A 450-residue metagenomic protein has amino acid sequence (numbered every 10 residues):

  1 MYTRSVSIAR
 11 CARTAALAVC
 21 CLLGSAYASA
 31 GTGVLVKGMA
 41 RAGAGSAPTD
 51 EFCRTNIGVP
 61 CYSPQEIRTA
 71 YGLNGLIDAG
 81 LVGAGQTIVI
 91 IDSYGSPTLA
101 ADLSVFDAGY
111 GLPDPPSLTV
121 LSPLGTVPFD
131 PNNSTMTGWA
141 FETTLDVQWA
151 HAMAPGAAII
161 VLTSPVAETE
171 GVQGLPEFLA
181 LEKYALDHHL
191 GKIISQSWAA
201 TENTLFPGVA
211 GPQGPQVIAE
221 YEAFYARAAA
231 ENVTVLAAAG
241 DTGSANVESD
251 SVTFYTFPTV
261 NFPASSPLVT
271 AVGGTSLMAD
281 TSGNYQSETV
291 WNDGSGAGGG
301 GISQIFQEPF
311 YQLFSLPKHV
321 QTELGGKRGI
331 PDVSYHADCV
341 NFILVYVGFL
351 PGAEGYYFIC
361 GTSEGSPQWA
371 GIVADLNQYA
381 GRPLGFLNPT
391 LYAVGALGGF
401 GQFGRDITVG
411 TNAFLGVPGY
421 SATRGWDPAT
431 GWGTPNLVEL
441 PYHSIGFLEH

Functional and structural regions predicted by a protein language model:
M1-R10: N-terminal secretory signal peptides that target proteins for export/translocation
T14-A26: Bacterial N-terminal signal peptides
S29-A271, S303-G361, S366, N377-F386 (+3 more regions): Substrate-binding/charge-relay-adjacent region of secreted/lumenal peptidase catalytic domains
A271-F306: Polar, glycine-rich mid-to-C-terminal structural blocks that act as macromolecule-binding/assembly scaffolds
I372: Walker A/P-loop NTP-binding active-site region of P-loop NTPases, recognizing the glycine-rich GxxxxGKT/S
G381-S421: Aromatic sugar-binding interfaces of carbohydrate-active proteins
